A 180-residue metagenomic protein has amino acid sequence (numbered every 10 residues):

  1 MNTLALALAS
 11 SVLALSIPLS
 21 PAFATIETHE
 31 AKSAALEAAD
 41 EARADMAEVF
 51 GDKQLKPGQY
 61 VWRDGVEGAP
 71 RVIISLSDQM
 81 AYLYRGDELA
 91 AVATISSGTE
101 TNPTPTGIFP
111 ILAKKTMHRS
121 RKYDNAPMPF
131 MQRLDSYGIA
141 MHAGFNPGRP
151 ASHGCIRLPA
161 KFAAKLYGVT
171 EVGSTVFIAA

Functional and structural regions predicted by a protein language model:
M1-F130, Y137-A180: N-terminal pre-domains immediately preceding structured catalytic cores
